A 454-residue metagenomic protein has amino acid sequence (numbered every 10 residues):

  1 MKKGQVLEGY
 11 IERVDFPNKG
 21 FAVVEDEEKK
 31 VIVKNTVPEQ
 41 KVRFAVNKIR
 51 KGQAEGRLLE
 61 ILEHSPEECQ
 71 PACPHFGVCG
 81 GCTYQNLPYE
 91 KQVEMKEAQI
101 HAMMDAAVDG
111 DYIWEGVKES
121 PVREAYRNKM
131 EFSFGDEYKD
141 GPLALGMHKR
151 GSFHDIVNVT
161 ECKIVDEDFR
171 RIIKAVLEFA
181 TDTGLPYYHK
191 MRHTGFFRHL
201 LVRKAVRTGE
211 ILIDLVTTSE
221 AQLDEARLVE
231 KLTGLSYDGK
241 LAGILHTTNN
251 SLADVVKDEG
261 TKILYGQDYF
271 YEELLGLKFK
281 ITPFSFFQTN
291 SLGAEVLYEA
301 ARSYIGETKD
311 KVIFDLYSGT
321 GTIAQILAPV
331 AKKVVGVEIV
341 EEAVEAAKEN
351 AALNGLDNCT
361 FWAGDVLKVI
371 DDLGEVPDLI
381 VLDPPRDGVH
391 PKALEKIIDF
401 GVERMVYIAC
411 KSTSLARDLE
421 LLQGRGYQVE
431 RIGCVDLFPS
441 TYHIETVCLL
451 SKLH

Functional and structural regions predicted by a protein language model:
M1-H75, T360, K368: Terminal RNA-binding accessory module
K2-G4, E8, V14-G20, E220-H454: Rossmann-like S-adenosyl-L-methionine
G20-E25, G146-K149, D214-V216, A347: Short, acidic/hydrophobic/Gly-rich beta-strand patch recurrent on exposed beta strands that often constitutes part
E39, V165, N290: Short, conserved phosphate/pyrophosphate- and ester-handling motifs at nucleotide-, phospho-/glycolipid
L59-P71, G80-Y187, R207: Extended interfacial segments that mediate partner engagement and assembly in macromolecular machines
G116-R123, K190, H199, C434-L437: Short, solvent-exposed loop/turn elements at beta->coil junctions and helix N-caps that rim active or binding pockets
H154-R198, T218-L245: Internal alpha/beta scaffold segment
L201-A205, I211-A221: Carbohydrate-binding surface patches
